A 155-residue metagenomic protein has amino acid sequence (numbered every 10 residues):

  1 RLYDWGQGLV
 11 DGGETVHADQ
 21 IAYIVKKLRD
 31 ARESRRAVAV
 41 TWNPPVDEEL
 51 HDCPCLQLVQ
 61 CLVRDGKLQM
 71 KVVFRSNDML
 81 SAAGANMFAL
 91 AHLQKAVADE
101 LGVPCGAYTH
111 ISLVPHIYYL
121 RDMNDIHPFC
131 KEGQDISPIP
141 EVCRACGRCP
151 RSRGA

Functional and structural regions predicted by a protein language model:
R1-A155: Terminal, non-catalytic protein-protein interaction segments that mediate quaternary/complex assembly
